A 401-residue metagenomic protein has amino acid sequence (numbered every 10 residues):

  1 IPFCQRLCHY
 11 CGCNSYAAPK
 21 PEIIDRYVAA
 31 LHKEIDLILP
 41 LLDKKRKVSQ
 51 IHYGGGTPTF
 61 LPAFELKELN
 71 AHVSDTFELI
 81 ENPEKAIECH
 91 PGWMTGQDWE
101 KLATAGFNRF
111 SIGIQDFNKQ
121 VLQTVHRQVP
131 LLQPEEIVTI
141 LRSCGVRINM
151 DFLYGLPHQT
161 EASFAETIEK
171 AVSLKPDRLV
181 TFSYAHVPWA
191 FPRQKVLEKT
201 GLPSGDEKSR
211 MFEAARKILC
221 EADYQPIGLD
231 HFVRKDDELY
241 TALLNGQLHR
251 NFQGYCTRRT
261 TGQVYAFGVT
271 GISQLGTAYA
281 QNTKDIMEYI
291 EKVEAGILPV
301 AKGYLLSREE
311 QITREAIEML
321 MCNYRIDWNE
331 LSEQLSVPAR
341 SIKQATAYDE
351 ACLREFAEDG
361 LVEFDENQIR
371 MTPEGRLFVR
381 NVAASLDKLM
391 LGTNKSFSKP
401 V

Functional and structural regions predicted by a protein language model:
P2-S15: Local cysteine-cluster metal-coordination motifs and their immediate loop/turn environment, predominantly Fe-S cluster
C11, A316-I317, V382: Short alpha-helical scaffolding segments that buttress acidic/His motifs in well-ordered protein cores
A18-L41, K47-I342, P400: C-terminal scaffold of the Radical SAM
R340-A357: Short amphipathic alpha-helical interaction segments
E355-N367: A short, conserved structural fragment
Q368-T372: Minor-groove-contacting beta-hairpin "wing" of winged helix-turn-helix DNA-binding domains
E374-V401: Short, amphipathic alpha-helical interaction segments positioned at domain boundaries
